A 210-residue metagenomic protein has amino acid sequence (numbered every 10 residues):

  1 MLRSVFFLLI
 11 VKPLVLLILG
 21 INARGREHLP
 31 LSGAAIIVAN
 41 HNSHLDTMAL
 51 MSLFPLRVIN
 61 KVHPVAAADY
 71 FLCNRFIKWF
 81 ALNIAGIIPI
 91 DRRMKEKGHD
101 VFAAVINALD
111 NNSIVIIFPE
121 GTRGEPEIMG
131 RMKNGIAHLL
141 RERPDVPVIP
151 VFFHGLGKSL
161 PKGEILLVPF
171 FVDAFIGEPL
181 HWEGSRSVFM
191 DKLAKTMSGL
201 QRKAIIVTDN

Functional and structural regions predicted by a protein language model:
M1-G25, L31, A49, C73-A85: A transmembrane-helix-recognition feature enriched in membrane-embedded lipid enzymes and envelope glyco-/phospholipid
L2, A34, G98-N210: Non-catalytic C-terminal accessory region of glycerolipid acyltransferases and related lyso-lipid remodeling enzymes
K12-I18, R92-E96, E127: Short, flexible loop segments at the rims of nucleotide/cofactor-binding pockets, characterized by
L16-I18, I59, L82-I84, R143 (+1 more regions): Short, well-ordered coil/turn elements that cap or connect secondary structure elements
R24, V65, F175-G177: Residues in well-ordered beta-strands of folded domains
E27, A68, D91-R93, F152 (+1 more regions): Residues at the C-termini of beta-strands that transition into short coil/loop
E27-H28, F54-P55, W79-A81, I106-N107 (+2 more regions): Short secondary-structure boundary/capping segments
L31-R93: Catalytic core of membrane glycerolipid acyltransferases/transacylases, capturing the structured, soluble-facing
